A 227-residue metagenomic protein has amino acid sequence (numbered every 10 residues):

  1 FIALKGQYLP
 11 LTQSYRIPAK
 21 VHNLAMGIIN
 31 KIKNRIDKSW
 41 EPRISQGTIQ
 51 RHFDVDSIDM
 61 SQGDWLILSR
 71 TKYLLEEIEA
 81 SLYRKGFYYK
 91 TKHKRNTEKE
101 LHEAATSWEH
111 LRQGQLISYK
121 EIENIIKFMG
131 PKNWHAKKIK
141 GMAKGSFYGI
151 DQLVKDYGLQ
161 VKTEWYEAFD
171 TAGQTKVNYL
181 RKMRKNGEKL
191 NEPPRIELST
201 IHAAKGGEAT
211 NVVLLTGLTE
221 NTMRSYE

Functional and structural regions predicted by a protein language model:
F1-E227: The feature marks helicase ATPase cores and/or their adjacent C-terminal helical subdomains in SF1/SF2/AAA+ helicases
